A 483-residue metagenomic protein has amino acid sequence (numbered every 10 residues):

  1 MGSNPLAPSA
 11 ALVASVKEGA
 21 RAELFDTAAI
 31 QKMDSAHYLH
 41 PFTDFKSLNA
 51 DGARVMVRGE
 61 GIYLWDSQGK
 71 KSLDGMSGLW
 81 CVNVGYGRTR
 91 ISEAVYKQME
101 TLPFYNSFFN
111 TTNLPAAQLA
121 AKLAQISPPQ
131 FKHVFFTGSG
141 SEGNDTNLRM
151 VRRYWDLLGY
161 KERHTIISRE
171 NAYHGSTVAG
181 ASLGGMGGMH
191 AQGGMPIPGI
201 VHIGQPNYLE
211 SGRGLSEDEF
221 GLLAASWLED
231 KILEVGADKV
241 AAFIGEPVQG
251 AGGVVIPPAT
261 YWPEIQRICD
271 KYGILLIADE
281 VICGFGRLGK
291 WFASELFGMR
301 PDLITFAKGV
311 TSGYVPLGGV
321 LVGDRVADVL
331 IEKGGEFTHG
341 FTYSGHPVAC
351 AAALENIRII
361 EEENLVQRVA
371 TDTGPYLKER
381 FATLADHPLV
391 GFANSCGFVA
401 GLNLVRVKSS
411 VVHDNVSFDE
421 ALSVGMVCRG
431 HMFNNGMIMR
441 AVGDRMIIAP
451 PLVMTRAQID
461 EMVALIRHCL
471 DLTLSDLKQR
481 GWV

Functional and structural regions predicted by a protein language model:
G2-V483: Conserved N-terminal phosphate-binding loop of PLP-dependent enzymes in the Aspartate aminotransferase
